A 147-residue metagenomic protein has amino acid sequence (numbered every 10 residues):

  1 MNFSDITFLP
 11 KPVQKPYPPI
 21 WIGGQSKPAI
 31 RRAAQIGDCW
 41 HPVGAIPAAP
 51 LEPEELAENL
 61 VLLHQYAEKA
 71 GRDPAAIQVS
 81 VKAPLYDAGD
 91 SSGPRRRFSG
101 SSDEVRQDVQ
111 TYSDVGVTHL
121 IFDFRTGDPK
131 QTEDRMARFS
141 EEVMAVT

Functional and structural regions predicted by a protein language model:
M1-T147: Active-site-adjacent structural elements that line small-molecule/cofactor binding pockets in enzymes
